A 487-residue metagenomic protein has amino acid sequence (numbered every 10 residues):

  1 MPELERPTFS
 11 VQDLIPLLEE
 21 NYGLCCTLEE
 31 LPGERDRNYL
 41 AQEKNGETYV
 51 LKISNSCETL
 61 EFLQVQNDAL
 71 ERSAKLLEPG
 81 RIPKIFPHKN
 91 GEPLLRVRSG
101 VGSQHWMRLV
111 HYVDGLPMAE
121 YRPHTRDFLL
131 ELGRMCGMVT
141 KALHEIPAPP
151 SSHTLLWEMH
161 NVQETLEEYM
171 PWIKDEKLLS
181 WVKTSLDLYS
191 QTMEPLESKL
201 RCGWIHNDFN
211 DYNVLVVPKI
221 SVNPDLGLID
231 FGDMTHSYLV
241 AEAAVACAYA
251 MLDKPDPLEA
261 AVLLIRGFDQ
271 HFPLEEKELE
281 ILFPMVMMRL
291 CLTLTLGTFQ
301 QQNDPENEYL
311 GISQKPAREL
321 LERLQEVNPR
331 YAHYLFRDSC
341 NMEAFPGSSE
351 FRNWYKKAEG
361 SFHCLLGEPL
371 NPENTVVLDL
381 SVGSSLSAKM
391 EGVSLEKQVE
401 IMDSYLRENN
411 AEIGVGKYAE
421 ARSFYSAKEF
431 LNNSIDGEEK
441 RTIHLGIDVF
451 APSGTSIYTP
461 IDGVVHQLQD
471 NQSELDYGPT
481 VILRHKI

Functional and structural regions predicted by a protein language model:
S10-L18, E145-A148, T165-N207, V217-I220: An alpha-helical support segment within catalytic cores of ATP-dependent transferases
E34-G46, V50, I85, S190-A241: Active-site acidic catalytic loop and adjacent metal/ATP-binding pocket of ATP-dependent phosphoryl transfer enzymes
I53-Q104, Y121, R126-L130: A conserved alpha-helical element in kinase catalytic cores
E120-K177, L200-C202: A cross-family kinase active-site recognition segment
P171-W172, T293-P346: ATP/Mg2+ or Mg2+-diphosphate-binding catalytic cores that bind nucleotide phosphates or diphosphates via glycine-rich
L239-P273, M287-P305: Active-site activation/catalytic loop segments of kinase-like enzymes and analogous catalytic loops in related
N341-D448, P452: Polar/charged, compositionally biased leader and regulatory segments
T459-I487: Zn2+-dependent peptidoglycan hydrolase active-site motif and core
